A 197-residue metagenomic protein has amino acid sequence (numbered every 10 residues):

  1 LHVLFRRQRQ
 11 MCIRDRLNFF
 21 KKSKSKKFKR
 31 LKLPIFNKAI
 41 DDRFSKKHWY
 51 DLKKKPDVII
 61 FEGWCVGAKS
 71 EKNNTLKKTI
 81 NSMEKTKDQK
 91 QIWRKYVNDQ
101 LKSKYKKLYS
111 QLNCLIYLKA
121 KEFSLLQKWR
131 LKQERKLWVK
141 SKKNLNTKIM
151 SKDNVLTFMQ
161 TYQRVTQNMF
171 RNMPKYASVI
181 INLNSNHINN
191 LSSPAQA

Functional and structural regions predicted by a protein language model:
L1, R43-D51, L101-Y105: Conserved Walker
L1-D15: Single conserved hydrophobic/aromatic residue that forms the stacking wall/gate of nucleotide- or nucleobase-binding
R14-L17, Q163: Generic alpha-helical structural signal
D15, I60, I116: Conserved RecA-like P-loop NTPase ATPase core
F19-K69: Phosphate-binding/switch loop-helix module in NTP-utilizing enzymes
W64-A197: Conserved NTP phosphate-binding and transfer environment spanning the P-loop NTPase/kinase superfamily
